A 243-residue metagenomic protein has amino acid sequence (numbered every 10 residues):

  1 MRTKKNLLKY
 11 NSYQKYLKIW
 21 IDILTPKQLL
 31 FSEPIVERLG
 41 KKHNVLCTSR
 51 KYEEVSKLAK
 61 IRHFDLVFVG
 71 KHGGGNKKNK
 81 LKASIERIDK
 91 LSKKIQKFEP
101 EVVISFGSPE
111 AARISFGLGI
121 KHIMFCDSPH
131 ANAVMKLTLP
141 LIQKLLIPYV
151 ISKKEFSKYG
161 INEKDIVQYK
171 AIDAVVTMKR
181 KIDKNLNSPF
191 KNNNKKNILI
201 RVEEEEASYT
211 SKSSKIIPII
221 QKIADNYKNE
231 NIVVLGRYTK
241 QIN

Functional and structural regions predicted by a protein language model:
R2-T48: N-terminal subdomain of nucleotide-sugar transferases
K18, E101-V102, N197: Structural motif
D22-E33, K51-K60, F68-Y159: Active-site and donor-binding regions of nucleotide-sugar-utilizing enzymes
I35-H43, L58, K222-Y227: A short, Lys/Arg-enriched amphipathic alpha-helix followed by its capping loop at the start of a domain
H43, P100, L141-Q143, E163 (+1 more regions): Short, well-ordered alpha-helix to beta-strand connector turns
L46-R50, I147, I232-R237: Short internal beta-strands
L146-S213: A nucleotide-sugar donor-handling region in carbohydrate enzymes
N193-N243: Donor-nucleotide binding loops and adjacent catalytic segments primarily of GT-B fold Leloir glycosyltransferases
